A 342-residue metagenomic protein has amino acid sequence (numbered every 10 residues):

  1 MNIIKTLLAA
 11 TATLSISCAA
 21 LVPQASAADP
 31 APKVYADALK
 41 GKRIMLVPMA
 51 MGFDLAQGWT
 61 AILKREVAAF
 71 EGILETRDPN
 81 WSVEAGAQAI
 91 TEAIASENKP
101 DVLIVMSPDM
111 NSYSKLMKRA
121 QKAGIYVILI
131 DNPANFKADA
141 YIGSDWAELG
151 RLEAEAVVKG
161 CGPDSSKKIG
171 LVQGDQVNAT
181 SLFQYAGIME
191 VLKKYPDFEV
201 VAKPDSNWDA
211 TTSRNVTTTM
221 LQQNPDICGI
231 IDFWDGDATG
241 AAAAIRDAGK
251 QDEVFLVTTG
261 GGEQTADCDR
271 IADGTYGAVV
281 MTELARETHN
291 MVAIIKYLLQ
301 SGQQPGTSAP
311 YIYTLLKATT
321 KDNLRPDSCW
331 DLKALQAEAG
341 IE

Functional and structural regions predicted by a protein language model:
M1-R43, N98, K118-I125, A337-E342: Short, low-complexity disordered leader/linker segments with a strong preference for bacterial N-terminal type II
A28-K42, Q176, V191-L192, E283-E342: Hinge/cleft segment of the Venus flytrap/periplasmic-binding protein
D29-I62, E66, F70, L74-T91 (+5 more regions): Extracytoplasmic "Venus flytrap"
A31, A38-L39, G86, I142-K168 (+4 more regions): Hydrophobic alpha-helical segments within soluble ligand-binding/sensing domains
L55-A69, L149-E153, A179-F198, T212 (+4 more regions): Short, solvent-exposed amphipathic alpha-helices that sit in or adjacent to ligand/effector-binding or catalytic
T76-D78, A134-V158, L171-Q173, K203 (+1 more regions): Short beta-strand elements at the ligand-binding edges of bilobed clamshell
D101-K122, I188, S206-D269: Hydrophobic alpha-helical
M110-E148, K168, G262-A272, Y276-G277 (+1 more regions): Flexible loop/hinge segments that line or gate small-molecule binding clefts
